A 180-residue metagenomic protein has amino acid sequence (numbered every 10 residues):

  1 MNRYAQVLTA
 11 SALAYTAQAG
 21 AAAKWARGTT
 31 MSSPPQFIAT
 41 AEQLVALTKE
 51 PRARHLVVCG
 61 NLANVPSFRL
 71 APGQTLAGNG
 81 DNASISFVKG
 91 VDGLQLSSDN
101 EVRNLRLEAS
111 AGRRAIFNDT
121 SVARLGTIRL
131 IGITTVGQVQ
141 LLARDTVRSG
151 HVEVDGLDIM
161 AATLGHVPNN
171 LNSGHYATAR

Functional and structural regions predicted by a protein language model:
M1-V7: Bacterial N-terminal signal peptides that target proteins for export
A10: Alpha-helical and His/Cys-centered functional microenvironments
T16-A17: N-terminal signal peptide c-region/cleavage motif recognized by signal peptidases
G20-C59: Acidic Gly/Asp/Thr-rich repetitive segments characteristic of extracellular carbohydrate-active and adhesion proteins
M31-S32, A63, R69, G165: Compositionally biased, intrinsically disordered/low-complexity regions enriched for serine, proline and threonine
V45, K49-R52, L62-A77, S84-G126 (+1 more regions): Extracellular beta-strand-rich solenoid/capping regions of secreted or surface-exposed proteins that bind or remodel
G73-D81, S98-A109, R124-G137, R148-R180: Right-handed parallel beta-helix
